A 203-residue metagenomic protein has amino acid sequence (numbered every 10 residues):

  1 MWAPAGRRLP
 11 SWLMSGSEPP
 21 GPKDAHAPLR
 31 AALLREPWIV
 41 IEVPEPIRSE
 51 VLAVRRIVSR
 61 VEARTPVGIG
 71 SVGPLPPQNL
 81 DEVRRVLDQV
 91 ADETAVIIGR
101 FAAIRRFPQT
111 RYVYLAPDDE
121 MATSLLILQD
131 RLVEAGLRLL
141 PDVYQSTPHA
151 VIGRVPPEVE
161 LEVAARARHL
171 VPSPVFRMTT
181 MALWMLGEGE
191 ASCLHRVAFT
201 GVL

Functional and structural regions predicted by a protein language model:
W2-I98, M121-R177, S192-L203: Basic, often amphipathic N-terminal segments
W38, Y112, T180: Short hydrophobic/aromatic beta-strand or adjacent loop that forms the aromatic wall/cage of a ligand/substrate-binding
S71, Y114-L115, I152, L183: Short hydrophobic/aromatic-rich beta-strand segments that constitute the beta-sheet cores of beta-sandwich/beta-barrel
A102-T110, S146-P148, A182-E190: Short proline/glycine- and acidic-rich turn/helix-capping motifs at secondary-structure junctions
V113-M121: Short histidine-centered catalytic/ligand-binding loop motif
P117, L186, F199: Active-site donor-binding loop signature of nucleotide-sugar glycosyltransferases
